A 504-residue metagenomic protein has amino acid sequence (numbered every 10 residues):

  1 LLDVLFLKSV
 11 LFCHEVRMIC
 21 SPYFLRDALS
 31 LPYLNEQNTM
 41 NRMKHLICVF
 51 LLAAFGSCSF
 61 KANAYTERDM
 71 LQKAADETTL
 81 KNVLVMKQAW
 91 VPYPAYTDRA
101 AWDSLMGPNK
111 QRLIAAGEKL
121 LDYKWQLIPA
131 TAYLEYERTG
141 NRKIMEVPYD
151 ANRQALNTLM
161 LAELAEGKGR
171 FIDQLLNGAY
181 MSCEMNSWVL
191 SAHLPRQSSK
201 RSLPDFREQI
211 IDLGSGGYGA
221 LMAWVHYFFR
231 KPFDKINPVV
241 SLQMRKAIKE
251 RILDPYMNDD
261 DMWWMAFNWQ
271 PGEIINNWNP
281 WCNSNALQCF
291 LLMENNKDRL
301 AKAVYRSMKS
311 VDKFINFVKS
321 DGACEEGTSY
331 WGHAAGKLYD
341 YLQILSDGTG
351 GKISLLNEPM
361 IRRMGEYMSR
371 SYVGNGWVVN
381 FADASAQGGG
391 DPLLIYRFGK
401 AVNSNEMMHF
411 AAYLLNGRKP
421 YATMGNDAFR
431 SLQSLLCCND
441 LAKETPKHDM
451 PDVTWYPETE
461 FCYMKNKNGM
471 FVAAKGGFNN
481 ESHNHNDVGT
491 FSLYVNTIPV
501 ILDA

Functional and structural regions predicted by a protein language model:
L1-L2, L11-H14, M18-T66: Bacterial Sec-dependent N-terminal signal peptides
Y65-E137: Low-complexity, Ser/Thr/Pro/Gly-enriched N-terminal "stalk/linker" regions
W90, G140-N152, L164, S199-S215 (+5 more regions): Solvent-exposed loop and edge beta-strand segments that line ligand/cofactor-binding and catalytic clefts
G117-I128, L175-H193, V240-A266, K302-G322 (+1 more regions): Long, well-ordered core segments of solenoidal/helical folds
A151-L161, I210-Y227, I275-L291, W331-Q343 (+5 more regions): Well-ordered alpha-helical segments within folded domains of soluble proteins
R201-G327, D340, N439-E444: Active-site lining segments of carbohydrate-active enzymes
A335-L502: Carbohydrate-active enzyme catalytic cores, enriched for enzymes that act on polyanionic acidic polysaccharides
